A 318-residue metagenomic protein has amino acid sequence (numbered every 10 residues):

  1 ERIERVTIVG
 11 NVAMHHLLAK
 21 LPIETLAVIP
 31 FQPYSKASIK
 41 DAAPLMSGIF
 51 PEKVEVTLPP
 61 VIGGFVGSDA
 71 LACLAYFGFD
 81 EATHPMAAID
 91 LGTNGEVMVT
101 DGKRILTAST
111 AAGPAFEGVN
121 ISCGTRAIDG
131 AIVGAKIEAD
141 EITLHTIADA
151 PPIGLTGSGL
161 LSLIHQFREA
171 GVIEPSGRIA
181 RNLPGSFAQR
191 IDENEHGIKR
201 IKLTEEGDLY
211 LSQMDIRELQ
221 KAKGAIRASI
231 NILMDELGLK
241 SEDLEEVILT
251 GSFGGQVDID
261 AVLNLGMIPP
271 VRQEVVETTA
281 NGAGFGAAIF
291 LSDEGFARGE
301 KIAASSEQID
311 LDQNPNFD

Functional and structural regions predicted by a protein language model:
E1-E4, F77, I230-E245: Phosphate/pyrophosphate-binding loops at sites that engage ATP/ADP/AMP, CoA/4′-phosphopantetheine, polyphosphate
E1-V6, N11-A87, L211-K223, P315-D318: Nucleotide/phosphate-binding catalytic cleft detector across ATP-hydrolyzing and phosphate-transferring enzymes
R2-N11, I164, E242-G251: Short glycine-rich phosphate-binding loop at a beta-alpha junction
T25-K40, A72, E81-G159, D258-A280: Glycine-rich phosphate-binding loop of actin/hexokinase-like ATP-binding domains
G48, V61-Y76, K223-G224, V275-D312: Glycine-rich phosphate-binding/hydrolytic loop that grips phosphoryl groups
M98-D101, R126-F187, G299-N314: A short helix-loop
D101-K103, I121, L239-A304: Catalytic phosphate/nucleotide-handling subdomain of diverse soluble enzymes
R168-L237: A contiguous, well-structured pocket-lining segment that forms one wall/lid of small-molecule binding clefts in soluble
